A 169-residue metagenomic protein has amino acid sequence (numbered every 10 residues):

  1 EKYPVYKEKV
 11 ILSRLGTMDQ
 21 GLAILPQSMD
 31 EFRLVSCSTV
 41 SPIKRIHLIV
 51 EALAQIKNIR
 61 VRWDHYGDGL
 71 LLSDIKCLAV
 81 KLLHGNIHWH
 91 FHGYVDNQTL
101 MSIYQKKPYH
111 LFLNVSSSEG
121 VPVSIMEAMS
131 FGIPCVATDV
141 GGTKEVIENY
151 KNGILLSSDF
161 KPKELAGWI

Functional and structural regions predicted by a protein language model:
E1-A23: Donor nucleotide-sugar binding/catalytic pocket of nucleotide-sugar-dependent glycosyltransferases
T17, G21, P26-K44, V50-L53 (+1 more regions): Conserved donor-binding/catalytic core segment of Leloir-type glycosyltransferases
I43, K144-I169: Change "using UDP/GDP/dTDP sugars" to "using nucleotide sugars
K76-K106: Nucleotide-activated donor-binding/catalytic signature segment of Leloir-type glycosyltransferases, i.e., the conserved
M101, P122, M126-S130, K144-E145 (+1 more regions): Short alpha-helical segment that forms part of, or immediately flanks, the ligand-binding pocket in carbohydrate-active
P108-H110, G132: A short alpha->beta transition loop at the rim of the catalytic pocket in nucleotide-sugar-dependent
V115-S117: Aromatic "clamp/platform" in nucleotide-sugar-dependent glycosyltransferases that forms part of the donor/acceptor
P134-A137: Short hydrophobic beta-strand element within catalytic cores of glycosyltransferases and related nucleotide-activated
